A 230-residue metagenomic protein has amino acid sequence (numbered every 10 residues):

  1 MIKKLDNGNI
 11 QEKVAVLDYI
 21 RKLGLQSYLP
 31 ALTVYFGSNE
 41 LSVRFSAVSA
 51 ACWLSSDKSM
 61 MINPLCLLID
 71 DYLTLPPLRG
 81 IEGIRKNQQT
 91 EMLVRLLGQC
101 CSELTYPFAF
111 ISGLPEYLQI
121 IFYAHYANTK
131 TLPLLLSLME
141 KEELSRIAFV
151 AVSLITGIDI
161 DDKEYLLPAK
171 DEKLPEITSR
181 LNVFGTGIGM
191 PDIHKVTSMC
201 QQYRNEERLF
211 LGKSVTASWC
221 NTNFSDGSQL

Functional and structural regions predicted by a protein language model:
L5-K13, A31-S46, A50-L230: Long, helix-rich interaction regions
